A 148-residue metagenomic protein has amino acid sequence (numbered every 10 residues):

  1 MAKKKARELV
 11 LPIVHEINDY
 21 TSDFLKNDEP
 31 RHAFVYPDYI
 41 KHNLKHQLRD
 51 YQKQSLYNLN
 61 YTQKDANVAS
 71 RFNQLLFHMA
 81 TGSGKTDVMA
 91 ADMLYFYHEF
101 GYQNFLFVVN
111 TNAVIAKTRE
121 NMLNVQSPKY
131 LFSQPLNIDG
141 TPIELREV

Functional and structural regions predicted by a protein language model:
M1-V148: RecA-like P-loop NTPase motor core of helicase/translocase proteins
